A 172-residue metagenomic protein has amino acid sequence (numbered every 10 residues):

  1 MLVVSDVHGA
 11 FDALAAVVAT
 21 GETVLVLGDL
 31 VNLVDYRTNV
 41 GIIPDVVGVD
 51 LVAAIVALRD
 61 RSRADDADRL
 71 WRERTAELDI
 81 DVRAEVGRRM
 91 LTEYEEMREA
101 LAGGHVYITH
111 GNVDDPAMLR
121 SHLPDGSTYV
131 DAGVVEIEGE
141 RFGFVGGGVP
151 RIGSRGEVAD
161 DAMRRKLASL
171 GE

Functional and structural regions predicted by a protein language model:
M1: N-terminal glycine-/serine-/threonine-rich phosphate-binding loop
V4, G9-I137: Core catalytic region of metal-dependent phosphoesterases/phosphodiesterases, especially metallo-beta-lactamase-like
E140-E172: Binuclear metal-dependent hydrolase catalytic cores centered on His/Asp/Glu-rich metal-binding motifs
